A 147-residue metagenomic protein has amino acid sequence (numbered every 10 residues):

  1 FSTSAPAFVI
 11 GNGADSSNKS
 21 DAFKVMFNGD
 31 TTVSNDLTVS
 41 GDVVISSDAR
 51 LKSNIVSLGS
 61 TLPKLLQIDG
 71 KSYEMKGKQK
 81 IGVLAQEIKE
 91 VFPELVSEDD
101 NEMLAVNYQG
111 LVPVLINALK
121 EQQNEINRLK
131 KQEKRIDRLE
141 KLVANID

Functional and structural regions predicted by a protein language model:
F1-D21, S47, P93-E94: Right-handed beta-helix
F8, F23-V39, V43-I45, A49 (+2 more regions): Low-complexity, small-hydrophobic/phenylalanine-enriched stretches that adopt extended beta/coil conformations used
G11, V56, E74: Residue-level detector of conserved, well-ordered beta-strand and adjacent loop positions that form binding/recognition
T32, S47-S57, E94, E98-D147: C-terminal intramolecular chaperone/auto-processing assembly modules
S53-Q67: Periplasmic N-terminal gating module of Gram-negative TonB-dependent outer-membrane receptors
I68-K76: Active-site nucleophile-His-acid catalytic modules used for acyl/amide transfer and hydrolysis across diverse enzymes
I81-G82: Residues that recognize and position ribonucleotide moieties
I88: Active-site-adjacent helical/loop segments in soluble small-molecule enzymes
